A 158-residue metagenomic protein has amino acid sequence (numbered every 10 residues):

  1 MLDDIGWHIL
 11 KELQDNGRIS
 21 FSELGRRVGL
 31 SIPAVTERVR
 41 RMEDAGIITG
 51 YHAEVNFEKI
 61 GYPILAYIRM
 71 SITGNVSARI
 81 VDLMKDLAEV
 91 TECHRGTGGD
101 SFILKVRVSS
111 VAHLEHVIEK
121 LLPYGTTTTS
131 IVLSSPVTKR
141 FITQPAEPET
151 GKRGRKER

Functional and structural regions predicted by a protein language model:
M1-R158: A compositional/biophysical signature of low hydrophobicity enriched in polar/charged and small residues
